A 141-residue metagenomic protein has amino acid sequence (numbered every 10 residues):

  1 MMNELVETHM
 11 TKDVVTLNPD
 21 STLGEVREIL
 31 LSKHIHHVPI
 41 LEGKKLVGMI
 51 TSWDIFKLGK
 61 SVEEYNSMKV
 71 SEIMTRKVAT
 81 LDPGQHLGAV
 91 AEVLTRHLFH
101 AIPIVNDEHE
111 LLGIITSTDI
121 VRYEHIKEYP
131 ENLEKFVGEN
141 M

Functional and structural regions predicted by a protein language model:
M1-D13, T51-T80, H86-T95, T116-M141: Tandem CBS (Bateman) regulatory domains
D13-T16, K45, T80, E110: Short, flexible active-site loop motifs that bind/organize anionic cofactors or intermediates
T16-H34, L41, T80-L98, V105 (+1 more regions): The conserved cystathionine-beta-synthase
L30-K33, V38-W53, L94, I102-T118: A glycine-centered beta-loop-beta connector
